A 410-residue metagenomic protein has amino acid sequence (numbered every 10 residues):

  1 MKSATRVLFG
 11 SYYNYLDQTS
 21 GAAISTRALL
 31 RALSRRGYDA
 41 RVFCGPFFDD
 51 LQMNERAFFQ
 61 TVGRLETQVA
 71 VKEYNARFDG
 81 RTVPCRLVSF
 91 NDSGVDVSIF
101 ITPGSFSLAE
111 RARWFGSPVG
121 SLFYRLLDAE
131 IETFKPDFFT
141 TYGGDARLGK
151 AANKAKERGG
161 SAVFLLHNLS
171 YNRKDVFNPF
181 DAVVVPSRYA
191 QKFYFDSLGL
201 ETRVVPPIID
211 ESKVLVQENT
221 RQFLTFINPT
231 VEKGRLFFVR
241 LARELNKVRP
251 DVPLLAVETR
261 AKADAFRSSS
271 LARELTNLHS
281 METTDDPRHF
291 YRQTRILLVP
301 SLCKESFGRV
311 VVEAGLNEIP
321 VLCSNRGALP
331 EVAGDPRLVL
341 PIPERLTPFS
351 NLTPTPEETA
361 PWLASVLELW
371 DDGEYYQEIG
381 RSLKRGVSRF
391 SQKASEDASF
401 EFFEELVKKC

Functional and structural regions predicted by a protein language model:
M1-T82: N-terminal subdomain of nucleotide-sugar transferases
F48-T133: A conserved catalytic-core segment of Leloir-type glycosyltransferases
Y171, D181-V214, E232: Donor nucleotide-sugar binding/catalytic pocket of nucleotide-sugar-dependent glycosyltransferases
E211-K213, E218-T276, S280: Conserved catalytic-core segment of nucleotide-activated headgroup transferases in glycan assembly
R292-S306, I319: Acidic donor-binding loop of glycosyltransferase active sites
P320-C323, P330: Short hydrophobic beta-strand element within catalytic cores of glycosyltransferases and related nucleotide-activated
P330-E368: Change "using UDP/GDP/dTDP sugars" to "using nucleotide sugars
E357, P361, D371-E404: A charged, aromatic-enriched C-terminal amphipathic alpha-helix characteristic of glycosyltransferases across folds
